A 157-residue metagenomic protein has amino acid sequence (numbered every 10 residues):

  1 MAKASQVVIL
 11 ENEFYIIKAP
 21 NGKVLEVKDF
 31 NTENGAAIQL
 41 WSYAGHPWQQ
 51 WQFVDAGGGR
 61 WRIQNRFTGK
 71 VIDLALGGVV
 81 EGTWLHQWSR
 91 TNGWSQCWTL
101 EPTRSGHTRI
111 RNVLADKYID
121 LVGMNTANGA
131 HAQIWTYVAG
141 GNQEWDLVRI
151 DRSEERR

Functional and structural regions predicted by a protein language model:
A2-T32, Q50-V79, C97-T126, E144-R157: Extracellular glycan-recognition/adhesion modules and their associated mucin-like linkers
F30-Q52, G77-T99, V122-G140: Short, tandemly repeated low-complexity microdomains enriched for cysteine and small residues
